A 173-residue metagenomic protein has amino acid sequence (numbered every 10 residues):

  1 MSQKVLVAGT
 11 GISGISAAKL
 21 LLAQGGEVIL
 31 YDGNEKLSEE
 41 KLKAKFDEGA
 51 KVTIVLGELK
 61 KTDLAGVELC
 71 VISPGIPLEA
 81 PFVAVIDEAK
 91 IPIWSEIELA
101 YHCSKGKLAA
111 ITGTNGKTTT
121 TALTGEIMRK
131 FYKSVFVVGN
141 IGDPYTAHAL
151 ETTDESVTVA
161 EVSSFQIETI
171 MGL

Functional and structural regions predicted by a protein language model:
M1-S95, L99: N-terminal leader/targeting and accessory segments in enzymes
K4, L22, T62-A65, P74 (+1 more regions): Phosphate-binding loop of NTP-binding sites
